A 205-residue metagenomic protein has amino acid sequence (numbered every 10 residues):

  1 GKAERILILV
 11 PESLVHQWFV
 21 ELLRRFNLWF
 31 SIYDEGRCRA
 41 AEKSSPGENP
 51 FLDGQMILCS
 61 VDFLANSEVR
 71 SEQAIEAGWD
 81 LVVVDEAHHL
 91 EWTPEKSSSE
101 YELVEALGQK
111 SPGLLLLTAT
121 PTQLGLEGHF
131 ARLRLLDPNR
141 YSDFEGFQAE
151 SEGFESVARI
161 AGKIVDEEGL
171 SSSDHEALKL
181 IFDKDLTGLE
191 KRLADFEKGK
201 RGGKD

Functional and structural regions predicted by a protein language model:
G1-E4, R134-L136: Walker A/P-loop NTP-binding motif
K2-Q109, F144-K204: SF2 helicase/translocase NTPase motor core, specifically the RecA-like lobe 1 inter-motif segment between Walker
I75, T122, F130-L133: Alpha4-beta5-alpha5 "output face"
V84, L126-H129: Conserved AAA+/SF3 P-loop NTPase catalytic/coupling segment centered on the Walker-B
W92-E95, A119, P138: Short, conserved catalytic or interaction motifs in soluble domains
S111-G125: Conserved helicase ATPase motor motifs in RecA-like P-loop NTPase domains
H129-S142: A short helix-turn-beta junction within AAA+ P-loop NTPase domains corresponding to the substrate/partner-engaging
